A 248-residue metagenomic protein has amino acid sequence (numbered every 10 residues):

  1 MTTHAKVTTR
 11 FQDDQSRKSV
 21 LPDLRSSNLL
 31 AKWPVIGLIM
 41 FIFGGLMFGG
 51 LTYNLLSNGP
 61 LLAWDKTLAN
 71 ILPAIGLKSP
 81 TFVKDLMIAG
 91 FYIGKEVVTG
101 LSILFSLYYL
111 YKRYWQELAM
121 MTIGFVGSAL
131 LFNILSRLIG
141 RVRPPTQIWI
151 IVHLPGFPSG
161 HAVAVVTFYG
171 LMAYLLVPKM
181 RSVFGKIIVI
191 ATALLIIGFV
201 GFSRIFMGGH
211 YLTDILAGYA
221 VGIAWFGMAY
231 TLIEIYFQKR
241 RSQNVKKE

Functional and structural regions predicted by a protein language model:
T2-V97, I139, R143-P144, I148-W149: N-terminal transmembrane-helix/juxtamembrane module of multi-pass inner/ER membrane proteins
P22, P145-E248: Membrane-embedded catalytic cores of phosphoryl/pyrophosphoryl-handling enzymes
R25-L30, P34, P80-I88, F105 (+6 more regions): Membrane-helix interfacial "entry" motifs
W33-P34, L38, E117, M121 (+1 more regions): Residue-level signature of transmembrane alpha-helical entry/exit and packing/kink sites in multi-pass membrane
F48, T52, L131, L135 (+3 more regions): Alpha-helical membrane-inserting segments
L62, K66-A69, G100-V183, I187-I188: Membrane-interface loops
D85-G94, S136, S182-A191: Short, amphipathic, aromatic/basic-enriched membrane-interface segments that mark the entry/exit of transmembrane
